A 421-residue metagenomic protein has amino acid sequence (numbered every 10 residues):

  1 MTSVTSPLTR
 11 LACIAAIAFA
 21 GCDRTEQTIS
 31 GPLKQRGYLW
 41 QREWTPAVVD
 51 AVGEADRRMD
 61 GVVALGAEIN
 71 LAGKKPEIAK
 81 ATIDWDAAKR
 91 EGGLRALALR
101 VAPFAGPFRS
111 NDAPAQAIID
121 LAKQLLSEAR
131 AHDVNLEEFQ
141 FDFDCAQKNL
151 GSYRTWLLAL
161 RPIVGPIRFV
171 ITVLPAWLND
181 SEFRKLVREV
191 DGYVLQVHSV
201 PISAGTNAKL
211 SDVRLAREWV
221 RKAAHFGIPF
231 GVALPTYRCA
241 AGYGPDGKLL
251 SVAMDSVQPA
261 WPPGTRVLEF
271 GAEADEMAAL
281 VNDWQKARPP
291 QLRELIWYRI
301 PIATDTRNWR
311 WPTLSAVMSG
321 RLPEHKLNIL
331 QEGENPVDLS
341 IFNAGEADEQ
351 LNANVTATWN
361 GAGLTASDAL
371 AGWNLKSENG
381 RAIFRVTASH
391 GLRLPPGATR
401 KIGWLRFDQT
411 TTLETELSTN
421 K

Functional and structural regions predicted by a protein language model:
F19-G21: C-terminal motif of bacterial Sec signal peptides marking the signal peptidase cleavage site
D23-T25: Bacterial signal peptide processing site
I29-G31, I69-N70, K74-L195: Chitinase-like catalytic core of GlcNAc-active glycosidases
T45-A72, L125-L136, A287-P290: Catalytic domains of carbohydrate-active enzymes, especially glycoside hydrolases
V62, F141, Y193, V232 (+1 more regions): Conserved, mostly hydrophobic/aromatic
T155-D255: Substrate-binding surface in catalytic domains of secreted glycosidases
Y237-C239, Y243-H325: Substrate-binding cleft of secreted/luminal carbohydrate-active enzymes
Q331, D338-L351, W359: Asparagine-centered strand-capping/turn motif at beta-strand->loop junctions
